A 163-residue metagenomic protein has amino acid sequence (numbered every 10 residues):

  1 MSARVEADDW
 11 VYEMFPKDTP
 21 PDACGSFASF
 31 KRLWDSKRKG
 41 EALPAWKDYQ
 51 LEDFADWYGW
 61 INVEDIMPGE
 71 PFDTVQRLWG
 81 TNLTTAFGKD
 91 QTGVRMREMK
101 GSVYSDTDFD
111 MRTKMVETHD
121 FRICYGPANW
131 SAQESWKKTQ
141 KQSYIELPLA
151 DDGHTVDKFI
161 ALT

Functional and structural regions predicted by a protein language model:
M1-A3: Intrinsically disordered, low-structural-confidence terminal and linker regions
V5, W10-D18, G25-T163: Sensory/regulatory domains in signal-transduction proteins
